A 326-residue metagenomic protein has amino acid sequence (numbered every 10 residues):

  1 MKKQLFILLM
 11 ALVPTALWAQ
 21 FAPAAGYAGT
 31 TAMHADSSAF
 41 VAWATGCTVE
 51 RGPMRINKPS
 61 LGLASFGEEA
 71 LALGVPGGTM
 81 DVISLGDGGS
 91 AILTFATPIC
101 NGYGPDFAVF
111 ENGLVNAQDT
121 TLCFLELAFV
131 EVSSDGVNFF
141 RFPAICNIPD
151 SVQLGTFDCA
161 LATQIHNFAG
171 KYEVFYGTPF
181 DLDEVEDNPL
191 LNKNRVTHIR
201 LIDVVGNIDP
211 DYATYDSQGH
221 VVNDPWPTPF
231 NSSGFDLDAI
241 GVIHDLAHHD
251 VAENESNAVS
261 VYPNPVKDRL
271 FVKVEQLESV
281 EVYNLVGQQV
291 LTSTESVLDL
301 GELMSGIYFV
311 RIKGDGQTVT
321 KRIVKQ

Functional and structural regions predicted by a protein language model:
M1-F21, H248, L291, L298 (+1 more regions): Bacterial Sec-dependent N-terminal signal peptides
L5-F6, M10, W18, V196-I202 (+3 more regions): Intrinsically disordered, low-complexity repeat segments enriched in small/polar residues
A16, A25, P265-K267: Intrinsically disordered, low-complexity segments enriched in proline/serine/threonine
Q20-A128, R141-A247: A domain-level signal for the mature, folded cores of soluble proteins
G136-P143, Q288-S293: Surface-exposed loop/edge segments in extracytoplasmic proteins
A252-Q326: C-terminal outer-membrane/trafficking sorting elements
